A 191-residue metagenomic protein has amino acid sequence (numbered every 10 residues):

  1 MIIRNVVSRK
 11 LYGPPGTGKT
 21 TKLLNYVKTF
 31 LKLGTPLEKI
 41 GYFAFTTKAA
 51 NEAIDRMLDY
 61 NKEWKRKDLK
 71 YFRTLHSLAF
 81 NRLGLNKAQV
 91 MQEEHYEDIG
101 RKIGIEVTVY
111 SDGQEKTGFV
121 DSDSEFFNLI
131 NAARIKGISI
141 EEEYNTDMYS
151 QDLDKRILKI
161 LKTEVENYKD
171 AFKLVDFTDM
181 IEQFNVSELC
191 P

Functional and structural regions predicted by a protein language model:
M1-G13, K22, K39, Y110-P191: Accessory N-terminal region flanking or inserted into the helicase ATPase core in nucleic-acid motor proteins
M1-Q89: P-loop NTPase Walker
K32-G34, N61-K65, G84, I103-G104 (+4 more regions): Short, flexible coil/linker elements and helix-boundary hinge sites characteristic of intrinsically disordered
A50, E63, M91-E93, D98 (+1 more regions): Alpha-helix boundary/interfacial micro-motifs
L58-N61, V107, E188-P191: Short regulatory "switch" loops immediately downstream of catalytic or recognition motifs within protein catalytic
F72, Q92-Y96, K173, F177: A structural signal for well-ordered alpha-helical scaffolds and beta->alpha junctions
V90-K116: Conserved phosphoryl-transfer catalytic core
